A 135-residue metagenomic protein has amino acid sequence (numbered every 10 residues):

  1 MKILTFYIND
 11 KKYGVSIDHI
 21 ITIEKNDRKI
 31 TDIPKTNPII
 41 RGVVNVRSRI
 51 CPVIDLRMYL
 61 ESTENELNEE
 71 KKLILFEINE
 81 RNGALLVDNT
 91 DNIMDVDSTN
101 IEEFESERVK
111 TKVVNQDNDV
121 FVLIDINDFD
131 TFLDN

Functional and structural regions predicted by a protein language model:
M1-N135: An acidic, low-aromatic, low-complexity terminal/linker signal
